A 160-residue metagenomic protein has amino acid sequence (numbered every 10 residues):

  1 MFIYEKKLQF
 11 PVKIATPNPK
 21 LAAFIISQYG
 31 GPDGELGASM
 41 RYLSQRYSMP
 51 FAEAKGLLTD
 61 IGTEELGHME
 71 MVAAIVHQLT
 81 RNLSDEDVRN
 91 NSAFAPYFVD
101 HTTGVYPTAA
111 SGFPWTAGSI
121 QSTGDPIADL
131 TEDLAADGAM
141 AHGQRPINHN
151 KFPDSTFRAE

Functional and structural regions predicted by a protein language model:
M1-E160: Non-heme di-metal
